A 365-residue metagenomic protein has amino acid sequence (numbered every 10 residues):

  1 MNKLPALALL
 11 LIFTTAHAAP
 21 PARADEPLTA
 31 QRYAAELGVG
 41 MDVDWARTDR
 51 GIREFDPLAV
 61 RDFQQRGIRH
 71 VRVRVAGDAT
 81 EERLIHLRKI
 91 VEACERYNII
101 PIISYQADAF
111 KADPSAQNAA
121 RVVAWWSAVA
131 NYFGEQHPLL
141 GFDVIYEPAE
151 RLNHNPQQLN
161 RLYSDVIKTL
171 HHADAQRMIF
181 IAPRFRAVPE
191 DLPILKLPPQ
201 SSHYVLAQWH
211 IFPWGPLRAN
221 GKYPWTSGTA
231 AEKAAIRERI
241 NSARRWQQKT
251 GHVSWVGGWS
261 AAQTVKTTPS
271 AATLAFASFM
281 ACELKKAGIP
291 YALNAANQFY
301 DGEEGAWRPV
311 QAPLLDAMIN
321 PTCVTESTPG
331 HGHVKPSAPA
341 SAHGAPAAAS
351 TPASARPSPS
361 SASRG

Functional and structural regions predicted by a protein language model:
M1-L4: Positively charged n-region of N-terminal signal peptides that target proteins for export
A6-T15: Bacterial N-terminal signal peptides
H17-P20: Signal peptide processing junction and immediate N-terminal pro/mature segment of secreted/exported proteins
A22-M178, P183-L195, Y300, L314 (+3 more regions): Active-site mouth of glycoside hydrolases
V123-P224, T229-A262, K286-A292: Active-site region of glycoside hydrolase catalytic domains
H203-K222, L314-V334: Glycan-recognition surfaces
I240-P313: Substrate-binding cleft of secreted/luminal carbohydrate-active enzymes
H331-G365: Compositionally biased, proline/threonine/alanine/serine-rich low-complexity intrinsically disordered stretches
